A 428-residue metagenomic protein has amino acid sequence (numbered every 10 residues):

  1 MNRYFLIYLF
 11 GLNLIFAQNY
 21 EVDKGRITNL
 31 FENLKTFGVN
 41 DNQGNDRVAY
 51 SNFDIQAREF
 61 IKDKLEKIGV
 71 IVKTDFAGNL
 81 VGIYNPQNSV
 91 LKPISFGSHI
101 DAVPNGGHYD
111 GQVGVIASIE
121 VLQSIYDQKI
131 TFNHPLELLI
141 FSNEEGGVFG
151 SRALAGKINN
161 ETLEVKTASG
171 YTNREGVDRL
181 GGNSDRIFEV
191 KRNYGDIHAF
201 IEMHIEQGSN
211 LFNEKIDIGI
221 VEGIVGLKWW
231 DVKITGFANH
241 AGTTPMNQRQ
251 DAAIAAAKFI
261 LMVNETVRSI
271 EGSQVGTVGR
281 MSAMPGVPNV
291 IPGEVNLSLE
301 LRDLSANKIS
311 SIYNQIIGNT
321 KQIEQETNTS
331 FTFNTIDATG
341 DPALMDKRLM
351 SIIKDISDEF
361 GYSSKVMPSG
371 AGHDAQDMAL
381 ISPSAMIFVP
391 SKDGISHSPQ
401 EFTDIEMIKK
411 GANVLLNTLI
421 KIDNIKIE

Functional and structural regions predicted by a protein language model:
Y4-N13: Sec-dependent N-terminal signal peptides
V22-G107: Acidic/His- and Gly-rich active-site-bordering loop/insert found across diverse amide/peptide-bond hydrolases
V22-K35, N40, G97-S98, S364-V414 (+1 more regions): Zn-dependent metallopeptidase/amidohydrolase metal-coordination segment
V48-Y50, G279-G286, S330-M350, Q376: A short beta-alpha structural unit
D75, T131-F132, F188, T243 (+4 more regions): Flexible, glycine/charged-enriched surface loops at secondary-structure junctions
F96, N105-E145, K228-I234, H240-T266 (+3 more regions): Alpha-helical metal-binding/catalytic segments enriched in His/Glu/Asp
G147, G156-A306: Midchain, well-structured core segments that form catalytic/ion-binding scaffolds
I224, T244-I270, G318, S364 (+1 more regions): His/Asp/Glu-rich mid-to-C-terminal helical/loop segments that flank catalytic regions of hydrolases
